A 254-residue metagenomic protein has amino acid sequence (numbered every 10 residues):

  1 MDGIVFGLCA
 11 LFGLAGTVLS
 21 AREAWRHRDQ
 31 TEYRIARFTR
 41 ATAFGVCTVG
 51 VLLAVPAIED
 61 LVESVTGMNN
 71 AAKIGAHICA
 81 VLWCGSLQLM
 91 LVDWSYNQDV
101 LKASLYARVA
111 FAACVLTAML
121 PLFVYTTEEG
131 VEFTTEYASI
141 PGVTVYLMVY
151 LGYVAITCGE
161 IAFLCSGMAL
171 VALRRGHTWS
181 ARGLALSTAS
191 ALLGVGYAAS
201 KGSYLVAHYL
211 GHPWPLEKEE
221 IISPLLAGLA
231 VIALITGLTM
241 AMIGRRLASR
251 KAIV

Functional and structural regions predicted by a protein language model:
M1-I74, M90-D93: Membrane-proximal first intracellular loop
L8-L11, A71-L82, V149-I156: Hydrophobic alpha-helical transmembrane segments of multi-pass membrane proteins
A15-V18, I156-V254: C-terminal transmembrane-bundle signature of multipass membrane proteins, characterized by strong activation on
Q30-G45, A103-R108, W179-S187, E219-A227: Membrane-interfacial loop-to-transmembrane alpha-helix junctions, especially the N-terminal start
L52-L61, P121-T135, A199-H212: Membrane-helix interface motif
E63-G75, T134-T144, P213-S223: Non-cytosolic membrane-interface motifs at loop->transmembrane helix junctions
S95-Y125: The cytoplasmic-loop to transmembrane-helix boundary for the fourth helix
T134-G167: Extracellular-loop-to-transmembrane junctions of the mid-late helices
